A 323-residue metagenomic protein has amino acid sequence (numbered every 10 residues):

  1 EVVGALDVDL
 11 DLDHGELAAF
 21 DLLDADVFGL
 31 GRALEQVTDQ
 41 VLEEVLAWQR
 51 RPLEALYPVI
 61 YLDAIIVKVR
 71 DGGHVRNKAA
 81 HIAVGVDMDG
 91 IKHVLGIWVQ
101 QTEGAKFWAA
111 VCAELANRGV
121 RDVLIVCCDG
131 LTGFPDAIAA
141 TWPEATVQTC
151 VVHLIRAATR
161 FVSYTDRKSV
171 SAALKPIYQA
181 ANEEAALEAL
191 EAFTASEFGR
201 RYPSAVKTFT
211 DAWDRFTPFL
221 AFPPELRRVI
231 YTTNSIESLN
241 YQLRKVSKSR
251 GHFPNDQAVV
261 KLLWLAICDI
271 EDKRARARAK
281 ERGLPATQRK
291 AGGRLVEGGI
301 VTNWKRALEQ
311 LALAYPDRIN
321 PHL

Functional and structural regions predicted by a protein language model:
E1-L30: N-terminal low-complexity segments that are often proline-rich with Ser/Thr-Pro
A19, A25, E35-E43, V67 (+10 more regions): A broad, structural surface signal
G31-E35, V59, N77, A105-A109 (+10 more regions): Amphipathic alpha-helical transducer elements in NTP-driven molecular machines
A33, I125-T132, A137-A173: Conserved beta-strand -> loop -> alpha-helix junction used to position metal-binding or nucleic-acid-contacting
T38-C128, T132, D136-E144, S235: RNase H-like nuclease fold core
V75, Q100-G104, V126, C150 (+4 more regions): A generic short alpha-helical patch detector that favors 3-5-residue windows in or near N-terminal regions
P176-L323: Acidic/histidine-rich catalytic cores and adjacent linkers of DNA breakage/strand-transfer/modification proteins
